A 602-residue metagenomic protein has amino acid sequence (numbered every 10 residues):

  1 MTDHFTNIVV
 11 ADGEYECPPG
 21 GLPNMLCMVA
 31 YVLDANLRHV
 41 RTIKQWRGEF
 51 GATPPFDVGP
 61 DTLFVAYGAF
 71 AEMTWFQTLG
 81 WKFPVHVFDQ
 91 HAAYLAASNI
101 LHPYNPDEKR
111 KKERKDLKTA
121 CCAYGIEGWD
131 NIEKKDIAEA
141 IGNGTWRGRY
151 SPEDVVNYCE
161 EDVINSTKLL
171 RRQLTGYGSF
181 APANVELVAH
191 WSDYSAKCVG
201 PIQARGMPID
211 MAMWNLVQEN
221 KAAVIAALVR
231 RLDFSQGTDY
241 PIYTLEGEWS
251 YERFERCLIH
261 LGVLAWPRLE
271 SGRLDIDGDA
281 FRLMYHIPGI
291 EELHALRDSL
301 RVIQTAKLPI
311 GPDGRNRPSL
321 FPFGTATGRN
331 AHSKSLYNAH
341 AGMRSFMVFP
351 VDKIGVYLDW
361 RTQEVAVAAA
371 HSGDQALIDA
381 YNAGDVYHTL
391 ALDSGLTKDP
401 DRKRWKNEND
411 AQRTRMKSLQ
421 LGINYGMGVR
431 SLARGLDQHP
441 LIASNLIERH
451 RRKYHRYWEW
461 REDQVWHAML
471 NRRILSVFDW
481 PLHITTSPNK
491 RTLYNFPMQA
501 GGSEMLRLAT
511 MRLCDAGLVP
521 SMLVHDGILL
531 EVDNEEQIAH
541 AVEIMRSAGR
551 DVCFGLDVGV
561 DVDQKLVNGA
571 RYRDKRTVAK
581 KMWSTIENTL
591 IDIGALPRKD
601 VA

Functional and structural regions predicted by a protein language model:
T2-E14, P19-P23, C27-V29, N36 (+12 more regions): Conserved "right-hand" nucleotidyltransferase catalytic core of DNA-directed polymerases
M28, F70-W81, Y94-I100, C257-H260 (+3 more regions): Short active-site loop/helix that positions an aromatic residue
D34-A52, T62-Y177, H388-R404: Active-site-proximal helix-loop-helix substrate-binding element of RNase H-like nuclease domains
A92-H102, R256, D557, D561-K575: Short, conserved secondary-structure transition motifs
A204, V263-A265, P322, L396-L523 (+1 more regions): Conserved catalytic core of nucleic-acid polymerases
L529-D533: Short hydrophobic/aromatic beta-strand micro-patches that form the beta-sheet surface supporting nucleotide- or nucleic
E535-V542: Short, conserved charged micro-motifs
M545-G555: A common structural junction motif
